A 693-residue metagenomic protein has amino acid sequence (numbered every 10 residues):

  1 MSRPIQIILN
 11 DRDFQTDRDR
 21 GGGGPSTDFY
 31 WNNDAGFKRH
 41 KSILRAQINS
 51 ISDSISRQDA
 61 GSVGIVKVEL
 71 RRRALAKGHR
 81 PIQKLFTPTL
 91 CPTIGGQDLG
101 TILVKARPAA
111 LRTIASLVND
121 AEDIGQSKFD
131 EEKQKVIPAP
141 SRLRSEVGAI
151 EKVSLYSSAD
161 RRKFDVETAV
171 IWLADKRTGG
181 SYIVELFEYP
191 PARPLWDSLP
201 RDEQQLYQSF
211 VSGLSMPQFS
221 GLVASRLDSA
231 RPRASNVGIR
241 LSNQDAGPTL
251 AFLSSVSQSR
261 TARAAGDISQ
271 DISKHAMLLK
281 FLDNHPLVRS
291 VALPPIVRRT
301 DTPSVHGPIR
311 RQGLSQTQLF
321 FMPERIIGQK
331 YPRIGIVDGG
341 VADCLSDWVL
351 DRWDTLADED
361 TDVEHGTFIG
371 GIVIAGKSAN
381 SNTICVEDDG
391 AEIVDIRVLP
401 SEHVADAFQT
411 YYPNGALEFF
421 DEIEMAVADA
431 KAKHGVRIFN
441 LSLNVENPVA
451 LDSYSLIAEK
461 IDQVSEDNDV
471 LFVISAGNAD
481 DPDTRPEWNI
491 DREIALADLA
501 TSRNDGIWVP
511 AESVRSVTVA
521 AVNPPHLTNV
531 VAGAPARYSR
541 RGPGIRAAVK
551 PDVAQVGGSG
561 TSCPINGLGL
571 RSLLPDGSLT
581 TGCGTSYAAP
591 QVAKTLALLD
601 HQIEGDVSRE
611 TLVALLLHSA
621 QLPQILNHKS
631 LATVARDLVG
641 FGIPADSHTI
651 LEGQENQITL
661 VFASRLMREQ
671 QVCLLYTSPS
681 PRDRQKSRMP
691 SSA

Functional and structural regions predicted by a protein language model:
M1-P194: Long, charged/polar, low-complexity intrinsically disordered N-terminal extensions that precede catalytic
D28-K38, S42-N49, D53-S54, H79-R80 (+8 more regions): Subtilisin-like peptidase catalytic core
P138-S154, F164-T168, P232-P332: Protease zymogen maturation seam
R201-D202, G238, E402-A511, T580-C583 (+1 more regions): Substrate-binding/access-modulating region of protease and related hydrolase catalytic domains
F321-W353, A357-A416, D467-D469, P482 (+4 more regions): Subtilisin-like serine protease catalytic core
I334-W353, V522-A589: Catalytic-core environment of secreted peptidases
I603-L675: C-terminal subdomain of the subtilisin-like protease fold in secreted/lumenal serine endopeptidases
Y676-Q685: Conserved small/polar residues in nucleotide/adenosyl-binding loops
